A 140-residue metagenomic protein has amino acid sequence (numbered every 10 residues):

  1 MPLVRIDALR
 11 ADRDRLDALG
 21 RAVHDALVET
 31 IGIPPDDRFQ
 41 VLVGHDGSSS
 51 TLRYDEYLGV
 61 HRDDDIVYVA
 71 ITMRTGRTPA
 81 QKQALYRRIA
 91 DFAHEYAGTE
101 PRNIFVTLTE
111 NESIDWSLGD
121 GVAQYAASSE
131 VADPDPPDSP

Functional and structural regions predicted by a protein language model:
M1-P140: Interaction-mediating elements
